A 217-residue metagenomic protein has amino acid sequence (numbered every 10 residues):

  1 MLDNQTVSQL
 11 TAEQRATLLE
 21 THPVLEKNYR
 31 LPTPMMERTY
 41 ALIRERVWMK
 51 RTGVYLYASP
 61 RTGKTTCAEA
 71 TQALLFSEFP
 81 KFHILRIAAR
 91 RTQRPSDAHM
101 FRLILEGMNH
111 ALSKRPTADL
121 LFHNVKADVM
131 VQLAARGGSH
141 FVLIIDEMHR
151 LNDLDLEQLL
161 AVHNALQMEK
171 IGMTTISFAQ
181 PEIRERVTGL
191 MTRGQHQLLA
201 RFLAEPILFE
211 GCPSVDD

Functional and structural regions predicted by a protein language model:
M1-Y57, S77: A short, basic N-terminal segment
T33, R46, T52, K64 (+2 more regions): Charged interaction scaffolds used for protein-protein
M49-A73: Walker A/P-loop nucleotide-binding motif
L74-H83, H110-A111, Q167: Post-Walker A helix-loop "phosphate-sensing" segment adjacent to the P-loop in P-loop NTPases
S77, F122-R136: Conserved alpha-helical scaffold flanking the Walker A/P-loop in AAA+ ATPase domains
I84-Q93, F141, A161-D217: The catalytic "switch" region of P-loop NTPases
P95-K114: Conserved NTP-binding/hydrolysis module of P-loop NTPases
Q132-D155: Conserved P-loop NTPase "ATPase switch" module shared by AAA+ and STAND
